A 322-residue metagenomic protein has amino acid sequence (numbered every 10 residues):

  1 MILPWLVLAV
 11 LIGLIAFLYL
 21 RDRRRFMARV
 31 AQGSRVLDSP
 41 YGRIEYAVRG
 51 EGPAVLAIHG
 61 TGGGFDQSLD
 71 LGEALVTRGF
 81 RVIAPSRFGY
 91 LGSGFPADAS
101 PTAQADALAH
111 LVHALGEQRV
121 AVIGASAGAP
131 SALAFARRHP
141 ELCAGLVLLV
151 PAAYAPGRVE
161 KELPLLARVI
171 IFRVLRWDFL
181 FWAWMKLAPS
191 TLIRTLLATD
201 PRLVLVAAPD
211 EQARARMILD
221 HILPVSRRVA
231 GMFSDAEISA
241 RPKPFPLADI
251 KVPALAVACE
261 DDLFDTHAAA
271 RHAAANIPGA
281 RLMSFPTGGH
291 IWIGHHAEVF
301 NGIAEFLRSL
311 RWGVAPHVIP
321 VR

Functional and structural regions predicted by a protein language model:
V48-G92: Conserved HGGG/HGGXW glycine-rich cap/lid loop of the alpha/beta-hydrolase fold
A103-V120: Conserved acidic catalytic loop of the alpha/beta-hydrolase fold
G124-G128, A132: Gly/Ala-rich beta-loop-alpha elbow adjacent to hydrolase catalytic centers
L146-R176: Flexible "cap/lid" loop of the alpha/beta hydrolase fold
L166-A167, L175-F245: Alpha/beta-hydrolase
I250, A256-A258: Short beta-strand/loop motif that positions the catalytic acidic residue of the alpha/beta-hydrolase fold
L263-A269: Conserved alpha/beta-hydrolase "acid-adjacent" motif
A280-R322: Catalytic active-site module of serine/aspartate enzymes centered on a nucleophile-bearing elbow/loop
